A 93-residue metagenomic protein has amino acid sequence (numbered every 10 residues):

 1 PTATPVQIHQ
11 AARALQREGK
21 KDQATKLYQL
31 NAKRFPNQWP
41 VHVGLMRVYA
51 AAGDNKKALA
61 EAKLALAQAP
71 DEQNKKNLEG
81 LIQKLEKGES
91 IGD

Functional and structural regions predicted by a protein language model:
Q7, V41, N74-K75: TPR alpha-solenoid repeat register
Q10, G44, N77-L81: Canonical tetratricopeptide repeat
